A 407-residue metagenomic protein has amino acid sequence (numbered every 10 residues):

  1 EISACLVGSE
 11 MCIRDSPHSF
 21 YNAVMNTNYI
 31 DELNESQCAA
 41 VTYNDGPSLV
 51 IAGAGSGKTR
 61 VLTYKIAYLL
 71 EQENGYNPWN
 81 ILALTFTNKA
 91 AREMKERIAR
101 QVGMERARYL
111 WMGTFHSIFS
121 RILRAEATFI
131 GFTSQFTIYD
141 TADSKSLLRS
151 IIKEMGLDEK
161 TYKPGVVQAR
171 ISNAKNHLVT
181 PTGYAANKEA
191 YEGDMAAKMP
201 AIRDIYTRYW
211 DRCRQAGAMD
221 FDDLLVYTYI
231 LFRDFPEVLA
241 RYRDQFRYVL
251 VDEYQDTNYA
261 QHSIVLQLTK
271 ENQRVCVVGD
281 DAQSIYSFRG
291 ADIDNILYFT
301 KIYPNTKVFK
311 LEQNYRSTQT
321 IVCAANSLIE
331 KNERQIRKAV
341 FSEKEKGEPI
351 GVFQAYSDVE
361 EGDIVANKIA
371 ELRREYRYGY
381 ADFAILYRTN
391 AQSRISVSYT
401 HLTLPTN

Functional and structural regions predicted by a protein language model:
E1-D15, H401-N407: Single conserved hydrophobic/aromatic residue that forms the stacking wall/gate of nucleotide- or nucleobase-binding
H18-S134, I138, A240, D294 (+2 more regions): P-loop NTPase Walker
D31-T42, G46-V50, V61, L82-A83 (+4 more regions): Conserved helicase NTPase motor core
N44, A107-Y109, A127-D223, F246 (+5 more regions): ATP-hydrolysis module of ASCE/P-loop NTPase motor domains, specifically the Walker B Asp-Glu catalytic pair
G46, N77-N80, A107-R108, E271-Q273 (+3 more regions): Short glycine-/polar-rich loops that comprise or flank the Walker A/P-loop and associated switch/sensor motifs
V50, S56-L62, P304-K307, E312-Y399: Helicase P-loop NTPase motor core
A83, M112, V277, K310 (+1 more regions): Conserved SAM-binding loop
